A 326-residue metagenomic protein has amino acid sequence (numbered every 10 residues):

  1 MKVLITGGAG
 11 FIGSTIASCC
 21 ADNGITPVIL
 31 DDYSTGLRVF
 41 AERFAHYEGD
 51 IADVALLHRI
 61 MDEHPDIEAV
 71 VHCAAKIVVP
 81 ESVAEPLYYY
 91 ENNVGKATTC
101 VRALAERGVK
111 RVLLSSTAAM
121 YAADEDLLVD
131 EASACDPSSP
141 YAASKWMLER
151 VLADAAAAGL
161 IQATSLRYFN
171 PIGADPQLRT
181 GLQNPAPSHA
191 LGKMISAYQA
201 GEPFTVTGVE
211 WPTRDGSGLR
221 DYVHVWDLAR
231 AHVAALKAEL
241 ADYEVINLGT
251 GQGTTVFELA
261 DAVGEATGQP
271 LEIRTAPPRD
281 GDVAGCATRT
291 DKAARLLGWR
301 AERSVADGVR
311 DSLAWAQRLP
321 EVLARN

Functional and structural regions predicted by a protein language model:
M1-R167, P171-A174: N-terminal Rossmann-like NAD(P)+-binding domain of SDR-like oxidoreductases, especially those catalyzing
I16, M194, H232-L236, A260-V263 (+1 more regions): Hydrophobic "lid"/C-terminal helical patch of Rossmann-like NAD(P)-dependent dehydrogenase/epimerase domains
A52, A84, N92-G95, S139 (+7 more regions): Residue-level signal for the nucleotide or nucleotide-sugar donor/cofactor binding architecture
W146, G159, G173-G192, A200-E202 (+5 more regions): Glycine/proline-rich active-site loop of Rossmann-fold NAD(P)-dependent oxidoreductases
V209, R214, Y243-I246, T254-D261 (+1 more regions): C-terminal "lid/loop" region of Rossmann-like NAD(P)-dependent oxidoreductases
V225, A276-R300, S304-D307, D311: Conserved C-terminal active-site "lid" loop/helix of NAD(P)H-dependent oxidoreductases that clamps the redox cofactor
L228, H232, L248, L259 (+2 more regions): Non-catalytic, hydrophobic alpha-helical segments
V305-N326: Amphipathic terminal alpha-helices
